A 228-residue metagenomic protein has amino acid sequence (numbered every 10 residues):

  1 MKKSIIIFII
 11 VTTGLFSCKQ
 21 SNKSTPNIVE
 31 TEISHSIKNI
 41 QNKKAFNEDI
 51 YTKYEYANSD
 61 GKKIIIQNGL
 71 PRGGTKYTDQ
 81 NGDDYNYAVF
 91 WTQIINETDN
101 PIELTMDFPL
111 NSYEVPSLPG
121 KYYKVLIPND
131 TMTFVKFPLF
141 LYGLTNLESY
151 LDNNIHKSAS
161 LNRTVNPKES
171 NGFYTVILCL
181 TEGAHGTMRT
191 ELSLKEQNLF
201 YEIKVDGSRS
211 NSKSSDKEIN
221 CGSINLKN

Functional and structural regions predicted by a protein language model:
K2-F8: Sec-dependent signal peptide recognition, specifically the positively charged N-region followed immediately by
G14-S17: C-terminal motif of bacterial Sec signal peptides marking the signal peptidase cleavage site
K19-S21: Bacterial signal peptide processing site
N27-Y85: Low-complexity, acidic Ser/Thr/Pro/Gly-rich terminal tails and inter-domain linkers that flank the onset of structured
K63-I65, Y87-W91, S160, S170-Y174: Intrinsic-disorder/low-complexity, polar/charged segments enriched in Ser/Thr/Lys/Arg/Asp/Glu/Gln
Y85-P101: Short beta-strand elements of extracellular/lumenal beta-sandwich folds
D99-N166: The feature marks short-to-medium sequence segments in extracytoplasmic or secretory-pathway proteins
S149, N154-N228: Surface-exposed edge beta-strand/loop patches
